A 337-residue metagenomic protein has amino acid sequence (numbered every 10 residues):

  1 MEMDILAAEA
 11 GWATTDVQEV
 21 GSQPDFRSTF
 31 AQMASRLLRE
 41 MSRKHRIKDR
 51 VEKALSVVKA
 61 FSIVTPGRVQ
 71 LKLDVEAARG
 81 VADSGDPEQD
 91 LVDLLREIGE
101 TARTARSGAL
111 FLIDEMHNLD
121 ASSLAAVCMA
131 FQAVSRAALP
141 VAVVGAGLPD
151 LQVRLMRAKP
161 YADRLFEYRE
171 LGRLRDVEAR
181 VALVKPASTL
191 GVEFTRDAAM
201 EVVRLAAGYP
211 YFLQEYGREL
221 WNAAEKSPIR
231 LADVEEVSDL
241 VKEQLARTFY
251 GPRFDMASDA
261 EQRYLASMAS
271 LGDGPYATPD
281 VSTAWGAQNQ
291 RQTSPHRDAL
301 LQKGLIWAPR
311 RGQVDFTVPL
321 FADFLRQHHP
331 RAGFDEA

Functional and structural regions predicted by a protein language model:
M1-L110, L139-V141, R291: P-loop NTPase nucleotide-binding core
R103-I113, H117-A126, A130-P160, R169: Sensor-1/coupling segment of RecA-like P-loop NTPase cores
A121-S122, W285-K303, R311: Short amphipathic alpha-helical interaction segments
A130, E219, A299-Q302: Alpha-helical DNA-recognition elements
L151-R204, E219, K226-P228: Helix-loop-helix "sensor" segment of P-loop NTPases
G208, Q214-Q288: Winged-helix-like regulatory helical subdomains adjacent to P-loop NTPase cores
L245, P319-A337: Short, amphipathic alpha-helical interaction segments positioned at domain boundaries
P309-D315, P319-L320: Short, Lys/Arg-rich nucleic-acid/phosphate-binding segment
